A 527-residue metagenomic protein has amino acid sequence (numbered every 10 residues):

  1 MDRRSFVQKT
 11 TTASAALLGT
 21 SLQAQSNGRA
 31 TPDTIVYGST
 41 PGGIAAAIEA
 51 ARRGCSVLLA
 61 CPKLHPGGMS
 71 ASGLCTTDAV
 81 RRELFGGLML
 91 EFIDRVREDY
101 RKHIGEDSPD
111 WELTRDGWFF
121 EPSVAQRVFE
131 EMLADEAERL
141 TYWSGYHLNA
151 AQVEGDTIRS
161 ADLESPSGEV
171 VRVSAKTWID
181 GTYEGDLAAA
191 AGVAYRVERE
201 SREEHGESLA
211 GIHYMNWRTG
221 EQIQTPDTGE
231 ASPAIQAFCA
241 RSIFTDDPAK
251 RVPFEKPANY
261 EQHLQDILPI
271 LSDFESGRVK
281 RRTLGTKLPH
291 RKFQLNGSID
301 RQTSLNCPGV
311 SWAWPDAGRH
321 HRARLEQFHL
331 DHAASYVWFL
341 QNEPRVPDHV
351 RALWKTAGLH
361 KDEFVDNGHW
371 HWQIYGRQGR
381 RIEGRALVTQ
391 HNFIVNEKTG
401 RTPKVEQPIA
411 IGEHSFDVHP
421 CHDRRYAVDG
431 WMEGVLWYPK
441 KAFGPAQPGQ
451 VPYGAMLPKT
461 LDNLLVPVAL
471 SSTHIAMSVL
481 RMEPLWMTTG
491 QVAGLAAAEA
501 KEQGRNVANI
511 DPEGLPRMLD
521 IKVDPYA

Functional and structural regions predicted by a protein language model:
S5-Q25: N-terminal export signals
A30-T40: Beta1/beta-strand and adjacent pyrophosphate-binding region of the FAD-binding site in flavoprotein oxidoreductases
T31-D33, R53-S56, A137-L140, L461-N463: Loop/turn elements at helix/coil->beta-strand transitions in domains of secreted/extracellular proteins
G43: N-terminal Rossmann-fold NAD(P) dinucleotide-binding loop
A50: Aromatic pocket-lining residues of Rossmann-like dinucleotide-binding sites
C55-S56, C61-A150, R196, H205-G206 (+1 more regions): Conserved N-terminal/central alpha/beta ligand/cofactor-binding core
G145, E164-T177, G181-A527: Flavin (FAD/FMN)-binding glycine-rich loop and adjacent Rossmann-like elements that form
